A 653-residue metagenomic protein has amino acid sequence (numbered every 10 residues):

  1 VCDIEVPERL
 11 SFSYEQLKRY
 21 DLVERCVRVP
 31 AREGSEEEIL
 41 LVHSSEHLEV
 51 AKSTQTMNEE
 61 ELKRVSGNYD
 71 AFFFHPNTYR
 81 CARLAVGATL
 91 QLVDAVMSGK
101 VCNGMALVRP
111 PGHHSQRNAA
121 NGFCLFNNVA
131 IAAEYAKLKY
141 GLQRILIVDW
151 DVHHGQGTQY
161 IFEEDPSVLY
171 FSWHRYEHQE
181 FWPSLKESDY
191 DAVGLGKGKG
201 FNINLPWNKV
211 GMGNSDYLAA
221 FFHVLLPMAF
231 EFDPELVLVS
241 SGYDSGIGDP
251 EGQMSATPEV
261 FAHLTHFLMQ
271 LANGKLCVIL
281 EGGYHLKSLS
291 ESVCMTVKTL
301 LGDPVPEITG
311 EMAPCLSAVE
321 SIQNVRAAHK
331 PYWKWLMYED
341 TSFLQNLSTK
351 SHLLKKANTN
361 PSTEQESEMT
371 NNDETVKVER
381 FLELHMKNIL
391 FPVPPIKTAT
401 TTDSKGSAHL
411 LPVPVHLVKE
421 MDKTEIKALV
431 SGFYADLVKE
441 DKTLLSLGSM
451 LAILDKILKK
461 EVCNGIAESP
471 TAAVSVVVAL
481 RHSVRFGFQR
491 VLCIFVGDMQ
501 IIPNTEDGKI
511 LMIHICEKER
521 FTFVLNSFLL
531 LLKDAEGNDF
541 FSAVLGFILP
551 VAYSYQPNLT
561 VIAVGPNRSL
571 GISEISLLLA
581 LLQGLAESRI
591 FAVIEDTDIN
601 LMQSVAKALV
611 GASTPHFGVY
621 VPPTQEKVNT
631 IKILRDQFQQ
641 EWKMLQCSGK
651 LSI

Functional and structural regions predicted by a protein language model:
V1-I653: HDAC/HDAC-like amidohydrolase catalytic core signature
